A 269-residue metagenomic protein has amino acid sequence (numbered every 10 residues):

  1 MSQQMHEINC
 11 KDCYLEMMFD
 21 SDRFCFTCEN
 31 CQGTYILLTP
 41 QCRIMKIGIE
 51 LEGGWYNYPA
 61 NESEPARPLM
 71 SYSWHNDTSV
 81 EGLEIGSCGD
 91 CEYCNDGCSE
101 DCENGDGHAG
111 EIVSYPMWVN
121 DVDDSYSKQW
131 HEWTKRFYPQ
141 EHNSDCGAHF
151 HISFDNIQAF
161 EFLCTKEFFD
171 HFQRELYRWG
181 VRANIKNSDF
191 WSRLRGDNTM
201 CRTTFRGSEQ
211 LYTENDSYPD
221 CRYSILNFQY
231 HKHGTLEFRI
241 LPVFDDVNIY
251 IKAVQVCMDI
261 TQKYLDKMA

Functional and structural regions predicted by a protein language model:
Q4-H6, F24: Short metal-coordination and nucleic-acid-contact micro-motifs, chiefly zinc-binding Cys/His arrays
N9, C13-F19: Short recognition patches in nucleic-acid-associated and regulatory proteins
K11, D22-F24, E29, G33-F137 (+1 more regions): Terminal catalytic/cofactor-binding subdomain
G48, S99, F160-F244: Aromatic/basic-lined ligand-recognition segments that form π-stacking hydrophobic pockets flanked by Lys/Arg to engage
E52, A109, E141-I157, T235-R239: Histidine-centered divalent-metal-coordination microenvironment in nucleic-acid enzymes
P59-L69, N120-H131, D155-N184, D246-T261: Helical (often loop-to-helix) elements that flank the catalytic cores of nucleotide-handling enzymes
T134-E141, I225: Catalytic micro-motifs at enzyme active sites that drive phosphoryl/nucleotidyl and oxygen chemistry
Y230-A269: Modules that initiate DNA replication and primer synthesis
